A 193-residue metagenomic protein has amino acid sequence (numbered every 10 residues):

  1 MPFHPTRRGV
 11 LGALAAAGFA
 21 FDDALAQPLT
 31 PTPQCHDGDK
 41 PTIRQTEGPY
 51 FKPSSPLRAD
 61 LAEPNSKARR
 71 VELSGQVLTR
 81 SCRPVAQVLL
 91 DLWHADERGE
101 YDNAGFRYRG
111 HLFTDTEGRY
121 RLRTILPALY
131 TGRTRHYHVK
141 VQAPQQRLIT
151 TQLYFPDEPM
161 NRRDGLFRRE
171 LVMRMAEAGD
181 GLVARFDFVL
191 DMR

Functional and structural regions predicted by a protein language model:
M1-G18: N-terminal secretory signal peptides and thylakoid transit peptides that target proteins across membranes
A24: Coiled-coil phosphoacceptor/dimerization helix of two-component systems
Q27-R193: Beta-strand-dominated extracellular/periplasmic modules and repeats in secreted or surface-exposed proteins
